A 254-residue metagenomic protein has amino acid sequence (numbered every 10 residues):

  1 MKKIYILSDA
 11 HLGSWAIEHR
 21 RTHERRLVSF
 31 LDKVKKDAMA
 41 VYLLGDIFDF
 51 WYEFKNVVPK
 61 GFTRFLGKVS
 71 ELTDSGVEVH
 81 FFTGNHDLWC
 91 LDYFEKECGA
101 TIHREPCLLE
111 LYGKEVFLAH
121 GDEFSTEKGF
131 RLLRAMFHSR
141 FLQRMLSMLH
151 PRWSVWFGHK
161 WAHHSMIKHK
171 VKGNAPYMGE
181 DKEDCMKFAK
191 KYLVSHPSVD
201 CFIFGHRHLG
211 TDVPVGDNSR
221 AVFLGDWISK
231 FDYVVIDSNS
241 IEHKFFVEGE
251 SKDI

Functional and structural regions predicted by a protein language model:
K2-K3, L7, L12-L111: Core catalytic region of metal-dependent phosphoesterases/phosphodiesterases, especially metallo-beta-lactamase-like
K3-H11, E115-D122, R220-G225: Active-site-proximal beta-strand elements of phosphoester/diester hydrolases
D9, D46, G84, H120 (+2 more regions): Active-site glycine-centered loops adjacent to acidic/histidine catalytic or metal-binding residues that shape
L88-D92, L118-A119, S125-K128: Short, well-ordered, mixed-charge alpha-helical segments that flank or form enzyme active sites
T101-R104, D122, E127-F141, K182-K244: Conserved beta-sheet core of the metallophosphoesterase superfamily
L111-F117, K230-D237, I254: Short, charged, surface-exposed secondary-structure boundary motifs
G121-C185: Active-site-proximal loop/helix segment associated with metal-binding centers of metalloenzymes
K244-K252: Short, solvent-exposed aromatic-acidic interface loops
